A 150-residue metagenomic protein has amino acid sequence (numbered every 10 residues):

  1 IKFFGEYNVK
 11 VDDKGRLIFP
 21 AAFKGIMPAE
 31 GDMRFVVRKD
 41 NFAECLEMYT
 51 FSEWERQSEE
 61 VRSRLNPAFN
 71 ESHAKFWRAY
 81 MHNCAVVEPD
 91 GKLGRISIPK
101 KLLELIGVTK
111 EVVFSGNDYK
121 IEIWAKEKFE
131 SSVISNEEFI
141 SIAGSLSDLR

Functional and structural regions predicted by a protein language model:
I1-Y7, D13-K14, A22-L93, K100-R150: Flexible "stalk/tail and boundary" regions
